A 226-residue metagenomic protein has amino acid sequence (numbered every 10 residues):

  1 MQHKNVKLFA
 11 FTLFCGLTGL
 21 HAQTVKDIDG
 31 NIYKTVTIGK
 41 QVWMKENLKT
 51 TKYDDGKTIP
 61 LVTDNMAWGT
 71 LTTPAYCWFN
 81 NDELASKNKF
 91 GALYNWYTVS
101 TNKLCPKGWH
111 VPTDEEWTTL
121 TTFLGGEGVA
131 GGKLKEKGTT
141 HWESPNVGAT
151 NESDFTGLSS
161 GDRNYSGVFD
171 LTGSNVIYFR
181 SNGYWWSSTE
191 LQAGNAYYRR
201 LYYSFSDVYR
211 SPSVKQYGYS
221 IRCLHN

Functional and structural regions predicted by a protein language model:
M1-T24: Bacterial Sec-dependent N-terminal signal peptides
Q23-N226: Conserved positions within compact, well-structured domain cores
